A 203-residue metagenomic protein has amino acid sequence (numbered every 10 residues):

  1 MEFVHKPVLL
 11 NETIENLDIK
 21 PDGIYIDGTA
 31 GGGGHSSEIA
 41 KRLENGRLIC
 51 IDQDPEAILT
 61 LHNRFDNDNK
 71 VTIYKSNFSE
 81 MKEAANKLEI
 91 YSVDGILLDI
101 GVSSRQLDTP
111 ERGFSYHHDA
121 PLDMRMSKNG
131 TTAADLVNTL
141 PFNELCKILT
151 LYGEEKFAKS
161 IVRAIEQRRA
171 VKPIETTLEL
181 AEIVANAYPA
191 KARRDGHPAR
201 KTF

Functional and structural regions predicted by a protein language model:
M1-F203: S-adenosyl-L-methionine-dependent methyltransferase catalytic core, i.e., the SAM/SAH-binding region
